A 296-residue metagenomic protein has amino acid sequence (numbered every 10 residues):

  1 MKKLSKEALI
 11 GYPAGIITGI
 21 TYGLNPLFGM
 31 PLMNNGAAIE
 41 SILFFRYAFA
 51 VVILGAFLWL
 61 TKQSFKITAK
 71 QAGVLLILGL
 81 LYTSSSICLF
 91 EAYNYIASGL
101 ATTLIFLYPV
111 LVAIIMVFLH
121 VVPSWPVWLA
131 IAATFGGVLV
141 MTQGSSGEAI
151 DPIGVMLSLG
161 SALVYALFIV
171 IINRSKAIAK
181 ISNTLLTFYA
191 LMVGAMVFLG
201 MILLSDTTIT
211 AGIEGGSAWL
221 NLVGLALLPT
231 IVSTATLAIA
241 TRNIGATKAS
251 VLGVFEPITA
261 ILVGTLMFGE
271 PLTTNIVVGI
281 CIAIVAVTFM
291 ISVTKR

Functional and structural regions predicted by a protein language model:
M1-I20, N34, V51-I77, Y95 (+6 more regions): Membrane-interface interhelical linkers
M1-S41, F45, L80, S84 (+3 more regions): Glycine-/small-residue-enriched transmembrane alpha-helix faces in small-molecule transporters and effluxers
L4, L43, Y47, Q143 (+2 more regions): C-terminal-most transmembrane helix of multi-pass membrane proteins
G19, F45, L100-L107, I172-A195 (+1 more regions): Helix-helix packing/entry segments at the starts of transmembrane helices
L32, I42, R46, A92 (+7 more regions): Hydrophobic/aromatic residues within transmembrane alpha-helices of multi-pass small-molecule transporters
N34-S84, L111-I115, V164-I171, T187-D206 (+3 more regions): Transmembrane alpha-helices of multi-pass small-molecule transport proteins
I53, L58-T61, Y108-A132, I258-V277: C-terminal transmembrane-helix exit sites in multi-pass transporters
L54, L76, P123-Q143, A162 (+3 more regions): Hydrophobic transmembrane alpha-helices of multi-pass small-molecule transport proteins
